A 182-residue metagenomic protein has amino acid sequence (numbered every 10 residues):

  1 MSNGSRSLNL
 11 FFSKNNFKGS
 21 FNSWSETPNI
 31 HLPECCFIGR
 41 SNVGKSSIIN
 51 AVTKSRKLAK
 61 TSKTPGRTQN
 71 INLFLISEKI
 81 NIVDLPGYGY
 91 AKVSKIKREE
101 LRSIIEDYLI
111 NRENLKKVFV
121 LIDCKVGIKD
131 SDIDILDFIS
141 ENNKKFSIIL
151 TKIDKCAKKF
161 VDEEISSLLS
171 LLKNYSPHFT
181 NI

Functional and structural regions predicted by a protein language model:
M1-I96: Conserved G1/Walker A P-loop phosphate-binding module
S7-E26, D154-I182: Canonical P-loop GTPase G-domain recognition
N22, T53, E106-E113, S140 (+3 more regions): Signal for well-folded cores of large energy- and translation-related assemblies
F37, N42-V43, I49, N72 (+4 more regions): Structured catalytic cores of enzymes that bind and process phosphorylated ligands/cofactors
K45, D84, D123, D132 (+1 more regions): Acidic active-site catalytic centers that drive phospho-/nucleotidyl reactions and related ester hydrolyses
G89-K92, G127-D130, K155-V161: Switch/connector loops and helix/strand junctions flanking conserved nucleotide-binding motifs in nucleotide-processing
K97-K125, L136-I149: Inter-motif core of Ras-like GTPase G domains
S131-N143, D162-L171: Conserved catalytic-core segment of NTP-binding enzymes
